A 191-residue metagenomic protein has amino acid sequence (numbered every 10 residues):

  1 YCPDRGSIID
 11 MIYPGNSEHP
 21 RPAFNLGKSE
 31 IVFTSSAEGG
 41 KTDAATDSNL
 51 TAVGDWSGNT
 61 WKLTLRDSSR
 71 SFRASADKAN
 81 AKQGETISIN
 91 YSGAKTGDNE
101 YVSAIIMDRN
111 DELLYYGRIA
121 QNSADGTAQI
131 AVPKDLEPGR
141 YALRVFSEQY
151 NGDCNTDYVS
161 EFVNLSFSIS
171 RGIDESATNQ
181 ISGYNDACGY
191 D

Functional and structural regions predicted by a protein language model:
Y1-N80, S88-R109, Y116-N122, P138-Y190: C-terminal, surface-exposed recognition/capping segments
N122-I130: Aromatic sugar-binding surface patches on proteins that engage polysaccharides or sugar-phosphate polymers
V132-E137: Short, surface-exposed loop/turn segments at beta-strand-coil junctions that are enriched for proline with nearby
